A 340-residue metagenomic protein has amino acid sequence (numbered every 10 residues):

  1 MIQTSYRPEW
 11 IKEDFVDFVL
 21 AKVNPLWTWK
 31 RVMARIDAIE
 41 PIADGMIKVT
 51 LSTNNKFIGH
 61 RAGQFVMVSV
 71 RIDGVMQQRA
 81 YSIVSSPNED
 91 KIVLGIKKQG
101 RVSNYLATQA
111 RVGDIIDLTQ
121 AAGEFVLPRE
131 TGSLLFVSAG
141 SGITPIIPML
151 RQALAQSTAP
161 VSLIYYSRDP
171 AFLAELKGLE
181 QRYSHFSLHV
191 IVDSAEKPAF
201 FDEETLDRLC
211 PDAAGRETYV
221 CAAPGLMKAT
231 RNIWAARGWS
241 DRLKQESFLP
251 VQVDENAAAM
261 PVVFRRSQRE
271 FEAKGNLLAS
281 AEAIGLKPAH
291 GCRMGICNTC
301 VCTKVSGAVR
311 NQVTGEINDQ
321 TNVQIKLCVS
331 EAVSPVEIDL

Functional and structural regions predicted by a protein language model:
M1-W29: A eukaryote-biased signal for short, well-structured alpha-helical docking elements
F18-I115, T119-Q120, G132-S133, S167-D169 (+1 more regions): Ferredoxin-reductase
A62-G63, V253-M260, I296-N298: A short, compositionally biased
V84-P87, E272-A279, E316-N318, E331-V333: A short, sequence-level motif marking secondary-structure junctions
S103-R266, E270: FNR/FR-type flavoprotein reductase catalytic core
P145, E282, L286-R310, T321-S334: Local cysteine-cluster metal-coordination motifs and their immediate loop/turn environment, predominantly Fe-S cluster
S194, E272, P335-L340: Short flanking/linker segments adjacent to small metal-binding domains or redox-active Cys/His motifs
A257-A289: C-terminal accessory/binding modules appended to enzymatic or scaffolding proteins
